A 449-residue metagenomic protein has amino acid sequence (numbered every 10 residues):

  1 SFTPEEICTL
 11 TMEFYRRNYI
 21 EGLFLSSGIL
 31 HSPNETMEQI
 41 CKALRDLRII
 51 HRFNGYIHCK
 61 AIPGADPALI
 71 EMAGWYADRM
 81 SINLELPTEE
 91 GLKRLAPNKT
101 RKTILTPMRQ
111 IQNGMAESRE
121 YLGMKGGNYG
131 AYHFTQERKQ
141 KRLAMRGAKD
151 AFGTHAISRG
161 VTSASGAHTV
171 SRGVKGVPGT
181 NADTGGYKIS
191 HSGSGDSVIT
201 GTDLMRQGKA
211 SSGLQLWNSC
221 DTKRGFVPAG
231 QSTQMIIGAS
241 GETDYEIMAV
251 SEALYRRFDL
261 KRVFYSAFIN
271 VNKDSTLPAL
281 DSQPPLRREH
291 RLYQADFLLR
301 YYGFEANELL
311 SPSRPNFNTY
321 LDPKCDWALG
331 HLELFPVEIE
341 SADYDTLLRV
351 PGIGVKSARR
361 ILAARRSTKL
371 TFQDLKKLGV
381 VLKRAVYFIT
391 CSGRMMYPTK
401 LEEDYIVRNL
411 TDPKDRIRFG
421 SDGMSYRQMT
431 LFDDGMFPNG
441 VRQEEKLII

Functional and structural regions predicted by a protein language model:
S1-T233, I237-G241, L254, N272 (+1 more regions): Conserved Radical SAM active-site core
K93-R94, K99, T103-Q112, G238-P323: A structural motif corresponding to the C-terminal lobe/cap of the Radical SAM core domain
A151, H155-S158, A164, S194 (+6 more regions): HhH-family (HhH-GPD) DNA N-glycosylase catalytic core used in base-excision repair
N316-T346, F372-I449: C-terminal extensions
L347-P351: Short amphipathic alpha-helical boundary/capping segments
A364-R365: Residue-level signature of tetratricopeptide-repeat
